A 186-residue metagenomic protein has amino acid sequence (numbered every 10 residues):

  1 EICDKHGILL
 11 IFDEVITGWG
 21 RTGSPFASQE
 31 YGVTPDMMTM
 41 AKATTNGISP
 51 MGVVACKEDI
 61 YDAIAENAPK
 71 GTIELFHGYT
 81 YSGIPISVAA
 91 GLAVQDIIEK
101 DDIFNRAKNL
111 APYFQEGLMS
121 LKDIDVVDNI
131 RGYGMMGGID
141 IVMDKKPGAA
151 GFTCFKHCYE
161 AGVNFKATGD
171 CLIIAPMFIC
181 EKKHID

Functional and structural regions predicted by a protein language model:
E1-D186: Conserved N-terminal phosphate-binding loop of PLP-dependent enzymes in the Aspartate aminotransferase
